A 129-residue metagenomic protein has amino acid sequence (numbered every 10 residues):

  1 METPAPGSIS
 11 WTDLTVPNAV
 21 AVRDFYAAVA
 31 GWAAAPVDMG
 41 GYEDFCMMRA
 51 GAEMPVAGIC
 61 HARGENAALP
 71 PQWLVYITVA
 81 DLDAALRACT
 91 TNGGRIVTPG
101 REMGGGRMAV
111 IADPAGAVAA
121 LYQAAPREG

Functional and structural regions predicted by a protein language model:
M1, H61-G64: Short, recurring structural edge motifs at helix starts
M1-R23, Q72-V75, Y122-G129: N-terminal beta-strand motif that seeds the catalytic metal site of vicinal oxygen chelate
T3-P6, D13-M54, T91, G105: Core segments of cupin and vicinal oxygen chelate
N18-V20, G51-M54, V75-V118: Vicinal oxygen chelate
A33-G40, T98-R101, P126-G129: Conserved catalytic-core motifs of GNAT/GCN5-like acyltransferases
G58, L121: Short glycine-/small-residue motifs
A62-R63, M103, A125: A generic structural motif
E65-L69: Short glycine/serine/proline-enriched coil/turn segments at secondary-structure junctions
